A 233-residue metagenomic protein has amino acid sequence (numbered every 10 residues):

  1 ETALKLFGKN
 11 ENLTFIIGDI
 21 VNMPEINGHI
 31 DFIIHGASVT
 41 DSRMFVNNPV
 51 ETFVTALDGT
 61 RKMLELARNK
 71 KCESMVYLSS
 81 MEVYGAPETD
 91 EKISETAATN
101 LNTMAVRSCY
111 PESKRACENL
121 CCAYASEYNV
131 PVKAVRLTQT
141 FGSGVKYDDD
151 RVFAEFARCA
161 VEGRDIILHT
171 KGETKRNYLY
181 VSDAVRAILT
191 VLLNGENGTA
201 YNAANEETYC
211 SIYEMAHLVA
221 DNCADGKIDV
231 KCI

Functional and structural regions predicted by a protein language model:
E1-F32: N-terminal Rossmann/SDR dinucleotide-binding element
T14, A160, R164-I233: C-terminal substrate-binding subdomain of Rossmann-fold SDR/epimerase-dehydratase oxidoreductases
F32, E51, G59-K62, S74 (+3 more regions): Conserved cofactor-binding/catalytic machinery of classical short-chain dehydrogenase/reductase
H35, R61-R107: Conserved Rossmann-fold NAD(P)-dependent oxidoreductase catalytic core, especially the SDR/UDP-sugar
S42-G59, A97-A98: Short alpha-helical oligomerization interface
M44-F45, T99-V106, V132-G144, E155-L179 (+2 more regions): A conserved pocket-lining segment of Rossmann-fold NAD(P)-dependent short-chain dehydrogenase/reductase
S79-S80, E118-S143: Conserved beta-loop-beta element that borders a ligand/cofactor-binding pocket
S113: Active-site helix of classical SDR
